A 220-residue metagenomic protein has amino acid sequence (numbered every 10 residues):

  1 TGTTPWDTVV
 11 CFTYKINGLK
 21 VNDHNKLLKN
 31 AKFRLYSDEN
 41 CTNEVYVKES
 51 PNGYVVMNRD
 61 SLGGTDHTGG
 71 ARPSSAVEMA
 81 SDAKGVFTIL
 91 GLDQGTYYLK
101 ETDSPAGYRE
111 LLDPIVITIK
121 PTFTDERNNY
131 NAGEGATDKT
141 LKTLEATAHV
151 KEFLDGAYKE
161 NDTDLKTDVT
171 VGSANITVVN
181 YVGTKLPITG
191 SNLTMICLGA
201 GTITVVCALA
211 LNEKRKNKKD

Functional and structural regions predicted by a protein language model:
T1-D220: Solvent-exposed loop/turn and edge beta-strand elements of beta-rich ligand-binding domains
